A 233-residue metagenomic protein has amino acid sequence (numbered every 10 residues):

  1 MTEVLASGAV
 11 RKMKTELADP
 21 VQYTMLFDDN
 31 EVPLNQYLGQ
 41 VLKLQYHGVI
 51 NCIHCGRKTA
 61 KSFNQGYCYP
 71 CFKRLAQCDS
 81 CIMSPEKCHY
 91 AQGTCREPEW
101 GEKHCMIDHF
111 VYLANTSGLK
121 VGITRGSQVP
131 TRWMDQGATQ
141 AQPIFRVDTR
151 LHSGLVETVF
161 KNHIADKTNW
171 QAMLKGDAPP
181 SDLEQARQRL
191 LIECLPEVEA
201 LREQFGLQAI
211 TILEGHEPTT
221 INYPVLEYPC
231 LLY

Functional and structural regions predicted by a protein language model:
M1-H47, E197-V198, R202-G215: A broadly conserved sequence feature marking short terminus-proximal activation segments in nucleic acid-centric
F27, N51, S181-L183: Feature of secretome-associated and extracellular-like proteins
L38, E97-E99: Eukaryotic intrinsically disordered and solvent-exposed regulatory patches
G39-G93: Cys/His-rich short segments
W100-I164: Compact nucleic-acid interaction/catalytic patches
N162-T219: Long, charge-rich alpha-helical interaction segments
T219-L226: Edge strands and adjacent loops of beta-rich recognition modules
Y233: Conserved small/polar residues in nucleotide/adenosyl-binding loops
